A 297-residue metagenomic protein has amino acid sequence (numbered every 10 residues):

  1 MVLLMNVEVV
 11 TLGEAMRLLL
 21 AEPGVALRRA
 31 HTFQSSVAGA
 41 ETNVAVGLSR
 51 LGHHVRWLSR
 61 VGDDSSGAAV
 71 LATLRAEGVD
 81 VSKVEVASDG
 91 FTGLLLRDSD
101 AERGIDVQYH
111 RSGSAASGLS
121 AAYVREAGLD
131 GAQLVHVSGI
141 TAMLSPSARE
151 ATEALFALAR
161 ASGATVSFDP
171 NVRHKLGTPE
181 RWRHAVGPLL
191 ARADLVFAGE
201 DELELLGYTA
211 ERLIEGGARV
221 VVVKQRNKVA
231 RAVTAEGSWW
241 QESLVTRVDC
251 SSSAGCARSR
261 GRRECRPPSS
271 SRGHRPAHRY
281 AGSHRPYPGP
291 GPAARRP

Functional and structural regions predicted by a protein language model:
M1-V79, V248, C256, R296-P297: Glycine-rich phosphate/adenosyl-contacting loop at the front of the ribokinase-like
V2-V10, A157-L158, A210-P297: Conserved phosphate-binding/catalytic region of the ribokinase-like
E8-V10, R17, G131-L134, L195: Structural motif
E14-A15, D201, E236: Alpha-helix/helix-capping structural signal
H54-G139: Conserved N-terminal subdomain of the carbohydrate kinase-like
L134, I140-R212, N227-R231: Conserved beta-alpha-beta core of the PfkB/ribokinase-like small-molecule kinase fold
